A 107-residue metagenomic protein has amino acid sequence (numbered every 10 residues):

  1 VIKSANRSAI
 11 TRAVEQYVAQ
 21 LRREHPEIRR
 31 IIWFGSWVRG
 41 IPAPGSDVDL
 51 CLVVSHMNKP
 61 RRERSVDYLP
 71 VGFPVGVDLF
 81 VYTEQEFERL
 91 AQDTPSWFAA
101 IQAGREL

Functional and structural regions predicted by a protein language model:
V1-R30, V38-G45, V54-L107: Catalytic core of pol beta-like nucleotidyltransferases
L50-L52: Short beta-strand->loop micro-motif that forms the acidic, two-metal-ion catalytic signature in nucleotide-processing
